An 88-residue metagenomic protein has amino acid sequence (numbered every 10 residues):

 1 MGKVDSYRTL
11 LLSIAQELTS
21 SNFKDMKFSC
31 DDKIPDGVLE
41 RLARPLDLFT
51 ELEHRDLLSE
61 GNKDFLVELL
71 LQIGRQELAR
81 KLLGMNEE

Functional and structural regions predicted by a protein language model:
K3-Q16, S20-E88: Alpha-helical death-domain superfamily interaction modules
